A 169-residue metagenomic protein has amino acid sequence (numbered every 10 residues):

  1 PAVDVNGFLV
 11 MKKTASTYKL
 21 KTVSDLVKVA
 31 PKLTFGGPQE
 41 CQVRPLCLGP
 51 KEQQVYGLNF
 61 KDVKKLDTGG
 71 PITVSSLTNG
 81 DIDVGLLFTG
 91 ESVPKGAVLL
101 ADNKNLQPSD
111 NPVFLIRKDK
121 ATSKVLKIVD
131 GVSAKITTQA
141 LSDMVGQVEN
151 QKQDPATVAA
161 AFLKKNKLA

Functional and structural regions predicted by a protein language model:
P1-N6, L100, K104: A structural signal for short loop-to-beta-strand junctions that line the ligand-binding cleft of periplasmic/secreted
A2-G70, V74, S123, Q139 (+1 more regions): Bilobed "Venus flytrap"/periplasmic-binding protein-like clamshell domains and structurally analogous long
D4-F8, S109-F114: Small-molecule pocket liners
R44, L58, K120, K124-A169: An extracytoplasmic/periplasmic, membrane-proximal ligand-sensing/linker region
N79-D81, S92-S109: Ligand-binding "clamshell"
L86-L87: Short beta-strand and adjacent tight-turn residues that come in two discontinuous sequence segments and form the edges
G90-E91, F114: Cytosol-facing boundaries of transmembrane alpha helices in integral membrane proteins
F114-L115, D130: A C-terminal functional module that forms or caps the active site or interfaces directly with catalytic machinery
